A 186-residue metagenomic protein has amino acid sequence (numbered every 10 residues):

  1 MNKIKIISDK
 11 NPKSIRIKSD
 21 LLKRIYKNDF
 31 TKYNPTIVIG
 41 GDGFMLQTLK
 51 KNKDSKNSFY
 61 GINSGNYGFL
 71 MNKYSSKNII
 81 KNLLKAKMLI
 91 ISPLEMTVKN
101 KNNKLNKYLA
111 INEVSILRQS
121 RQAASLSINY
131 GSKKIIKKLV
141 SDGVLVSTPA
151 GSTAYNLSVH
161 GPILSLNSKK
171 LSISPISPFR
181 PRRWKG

Functional and structural regions predicted by a protein language model:
M1-I39, F44-S55, Y74-I90, T97-Y108: ATP/NTP phosphate-donor binding region
N28-T31, M88, Y108, R118-R121 (+5 more regions): Solvent-exposed alpha-helices and their adjacent loops that cap or buttress functional pockets in soluble metabolic
G41-F44, G65-Y67, A150-T153: Short glycine-rich anion-binding loops that position phosphate/pyrophosphate groups of nucleotides and phosphorylated
Y67-G143: Catalytic core of DAGKc-family lipid kinases
L145-R182: Gly/Ser/Thr-rich active-site loops/lids in small-molecule metabolic enzymes that frequently grip phosphoryl groups
